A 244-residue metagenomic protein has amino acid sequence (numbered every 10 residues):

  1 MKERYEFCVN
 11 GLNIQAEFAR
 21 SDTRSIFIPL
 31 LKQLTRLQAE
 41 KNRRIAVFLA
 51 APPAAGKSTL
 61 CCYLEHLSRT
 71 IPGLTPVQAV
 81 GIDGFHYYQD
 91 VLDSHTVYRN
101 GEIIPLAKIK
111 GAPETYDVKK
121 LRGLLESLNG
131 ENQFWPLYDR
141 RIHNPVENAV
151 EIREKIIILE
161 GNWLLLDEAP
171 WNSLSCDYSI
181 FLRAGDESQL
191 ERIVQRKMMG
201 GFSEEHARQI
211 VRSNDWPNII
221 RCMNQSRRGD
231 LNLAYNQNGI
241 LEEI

Functional and structural regions predicted by a protein language model:
M1-I26: Charged, amphipathic alpha-helical linker segments immediately N-terminal to NTP-binding catalytic cores
A54: Walker A (P-loop) phosphate-binding loop of P-loop NTPases
K57: Conserved lysine of the Walker
L60: Hydrophobic positions on the alpha1 helix immediately C-terminal to the Walker A/P-loop
H66-Q78: Post-Walker A helix-loop "phosphate-sensing" segment adjacent to the P-loop in P-loop NTPases
Q78, F85-D139: Conserved nucleotide-sensing/catalytic segment adjacent to the nucleotide-binding pocket in NTP-handling enzymes
I142-R196: ATP-dependent NMP and nucleoside kinases share a basic, alpha-helical "lid"
E147, A169-N172, Q195-I244: Small-molecule kinase domains that catalyze NTP-dependent phosphoryl transfer to phosphate-bearing small molecules
